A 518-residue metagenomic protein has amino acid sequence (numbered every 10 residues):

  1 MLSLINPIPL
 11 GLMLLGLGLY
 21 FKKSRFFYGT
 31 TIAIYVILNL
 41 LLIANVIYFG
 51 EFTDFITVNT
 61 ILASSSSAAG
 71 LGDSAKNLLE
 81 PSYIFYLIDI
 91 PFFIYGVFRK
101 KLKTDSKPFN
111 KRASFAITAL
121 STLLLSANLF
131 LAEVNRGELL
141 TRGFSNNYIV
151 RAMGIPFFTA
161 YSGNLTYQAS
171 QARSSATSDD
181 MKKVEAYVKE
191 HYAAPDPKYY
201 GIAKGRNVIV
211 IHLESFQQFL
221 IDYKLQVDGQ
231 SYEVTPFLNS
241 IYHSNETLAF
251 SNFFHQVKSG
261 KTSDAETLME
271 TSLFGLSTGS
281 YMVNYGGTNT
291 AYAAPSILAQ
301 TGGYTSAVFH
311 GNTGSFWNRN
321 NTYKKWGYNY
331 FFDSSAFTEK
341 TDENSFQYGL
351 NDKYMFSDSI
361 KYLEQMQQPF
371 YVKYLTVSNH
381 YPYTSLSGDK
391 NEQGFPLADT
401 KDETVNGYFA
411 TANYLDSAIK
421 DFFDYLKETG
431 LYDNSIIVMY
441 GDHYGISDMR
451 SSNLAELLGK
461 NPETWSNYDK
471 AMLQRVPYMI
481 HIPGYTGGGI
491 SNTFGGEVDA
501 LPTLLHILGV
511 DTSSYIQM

Functional and structural regions predicted by a protein language model:
M1-N164: Transmembrane and membrane-interface helices of multi-pass, inner-membrane envelope-modifying transferases
I8, G18-K22, F27-Y28, S178 (+2 more regions): Glycosyltransferases that elongate glycans
L38, S66-K76, F157, R173-A176 (+4 more regions): Generic secondary-structure transition motif, activating predominantly at the C-termini of alpha-helices
I56-N59, A63, A176-D179, G495: Short coil/turn linker and secondary-structure boundary residues
M153-Y167, T177, S215, N434 (+1 more regions): Conserved acidic functional residues
N164-A186: Membrane-anchoring hydrophobic helices of lipid-metabolizing enzymes
A186-M518: Solvent-exposed soluble domains appended to multi-pass membrane proteins
